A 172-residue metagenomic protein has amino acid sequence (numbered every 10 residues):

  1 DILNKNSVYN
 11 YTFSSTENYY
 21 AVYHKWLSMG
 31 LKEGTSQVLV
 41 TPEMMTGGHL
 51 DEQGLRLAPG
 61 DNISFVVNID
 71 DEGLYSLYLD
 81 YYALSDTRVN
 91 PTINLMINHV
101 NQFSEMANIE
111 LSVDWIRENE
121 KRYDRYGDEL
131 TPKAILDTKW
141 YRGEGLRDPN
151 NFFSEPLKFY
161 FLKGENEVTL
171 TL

Functional and structural regions predicted by a protein language model:
D1-L172: Extracytoplasmic
